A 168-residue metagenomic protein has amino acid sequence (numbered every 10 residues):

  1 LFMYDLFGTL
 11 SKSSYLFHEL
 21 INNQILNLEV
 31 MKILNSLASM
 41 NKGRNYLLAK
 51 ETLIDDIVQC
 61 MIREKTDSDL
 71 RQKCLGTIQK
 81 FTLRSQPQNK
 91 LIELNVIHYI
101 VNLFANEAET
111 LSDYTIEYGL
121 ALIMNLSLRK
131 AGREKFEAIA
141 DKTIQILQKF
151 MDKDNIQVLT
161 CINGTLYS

Functional and structural regions predicted by a protein language model:
L1-L20, I54-E64, I97-A108, I144-N155: Amphipathic alpha-helical segments within extended alpha-helical solenoids and repeat-rich scaffolds in large
L1-N27, S36-I54, R84-N95, R129-D141: Elongated alpha-helical scaffolds that mediate protein-protein interactions in large eukaryotic proteins, primarily
I21-N35, K65-L83, E93, Y99 (+3 more regions): Alpha-helical solenoid repeats of the armadillo/HEAT superfamily in eukaryotic scaffolding/adaptor proteins
